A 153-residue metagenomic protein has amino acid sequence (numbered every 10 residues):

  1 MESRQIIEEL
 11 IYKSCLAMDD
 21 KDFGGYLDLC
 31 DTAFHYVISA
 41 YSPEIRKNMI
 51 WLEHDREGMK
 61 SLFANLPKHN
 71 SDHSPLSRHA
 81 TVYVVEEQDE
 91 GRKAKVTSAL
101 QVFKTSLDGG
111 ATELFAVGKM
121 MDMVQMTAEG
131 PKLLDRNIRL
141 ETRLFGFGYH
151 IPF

Functional and structural regions predicted by a protein language model:
M1-T32: Short, low-complexity N-terminal intrinsically disordered segments enriched in polar/charged residues
E2, K47, T112: Conserved aromatic-histidine-acidic binding/catalytic patches
R4, L52, G110: Flexible, glycine- and charge-enriched loops at secondary-structure boundaries
Q5-E9, I50, E57, F115: A generic "alpha-helical surface" signal
K13-L16, K68-S74, D108-A111: Short helix-to-loop capping/linker segments positioned immediately adjacent to catalytic or ligand/cofactor-binding
S14, Y26, M59, V96 (+1 more regions): Hydrophobic pocket/interface hotspot
T32-A99: A solvent-exposed, acidic/Ser-Thr-rich amphipathic alpha-helical stretch
S77-H79, V84-F153: A beta-strand edge to alpha-helix "cap/lid" segment located at domain peripheries
